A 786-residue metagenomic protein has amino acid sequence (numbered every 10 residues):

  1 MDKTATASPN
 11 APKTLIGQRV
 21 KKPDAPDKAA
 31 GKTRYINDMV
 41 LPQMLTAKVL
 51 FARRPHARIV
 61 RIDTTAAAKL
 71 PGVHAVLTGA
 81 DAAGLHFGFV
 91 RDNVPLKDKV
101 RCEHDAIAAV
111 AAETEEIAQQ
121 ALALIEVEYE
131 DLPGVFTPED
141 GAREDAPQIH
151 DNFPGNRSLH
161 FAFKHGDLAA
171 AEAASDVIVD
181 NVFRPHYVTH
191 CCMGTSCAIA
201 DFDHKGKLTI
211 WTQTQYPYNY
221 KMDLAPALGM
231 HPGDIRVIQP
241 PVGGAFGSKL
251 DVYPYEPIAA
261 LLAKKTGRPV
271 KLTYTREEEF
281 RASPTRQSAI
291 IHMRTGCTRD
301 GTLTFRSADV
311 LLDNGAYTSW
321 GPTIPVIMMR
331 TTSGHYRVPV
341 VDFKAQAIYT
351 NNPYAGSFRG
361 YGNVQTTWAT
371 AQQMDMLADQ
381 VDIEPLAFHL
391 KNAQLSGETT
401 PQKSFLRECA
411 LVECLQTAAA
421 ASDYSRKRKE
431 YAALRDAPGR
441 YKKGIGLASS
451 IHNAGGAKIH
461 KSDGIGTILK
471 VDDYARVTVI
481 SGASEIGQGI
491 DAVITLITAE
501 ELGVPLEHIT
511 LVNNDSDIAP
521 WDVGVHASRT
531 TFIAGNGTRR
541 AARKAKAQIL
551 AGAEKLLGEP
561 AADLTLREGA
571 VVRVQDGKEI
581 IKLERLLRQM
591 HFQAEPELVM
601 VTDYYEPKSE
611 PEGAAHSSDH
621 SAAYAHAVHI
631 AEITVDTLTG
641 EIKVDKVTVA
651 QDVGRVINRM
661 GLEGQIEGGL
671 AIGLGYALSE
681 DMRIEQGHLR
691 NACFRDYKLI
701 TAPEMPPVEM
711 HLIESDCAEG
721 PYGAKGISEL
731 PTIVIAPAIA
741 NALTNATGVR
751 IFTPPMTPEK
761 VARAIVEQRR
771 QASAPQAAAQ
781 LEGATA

Functional and structural regions predicted by a protein language model:
M1-S158, I178-N181, Y255, K265: Flexible, low-hydrophobicity surface segments
Q18, P23-A30, G155-A198, H204 (+4 more regions): Glycine-rich loop/linker segments at domain edges
P23-D27, A123-E130, G134, Q215-Y218 (+7 more regions): Extended active-site and interfacial segments that coordinate phosphate-rich ligands in large catalytic machineries
A47, L208-T212, R476-S481, V644-K646: Short, aliphatic-rich beta-strand segments
K69, G79-A80, G229-R236, A263-V270 (+3 more regions): C-terminal catalytic domains of large/alpha subunits in multi-subunit enzymes
H86-V90, A121-L124, T212, K221-D223 (+12 more regions): Short acidic, glycine/serine/threonine-rich loops at helix termini
P147-L228, A393-R476, R690-E704, E709-H711: Helix-loop-helix junctions that connect adjacent transmembrane helices in secondary transporters/permeases, recognized
A245-G267, K271-T273, I490-T498: Thiamine diphosphate
